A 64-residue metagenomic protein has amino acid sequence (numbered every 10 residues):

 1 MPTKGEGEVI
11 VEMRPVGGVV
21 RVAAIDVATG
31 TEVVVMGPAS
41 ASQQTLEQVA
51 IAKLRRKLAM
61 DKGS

Functional and structural regions predicted by a protein language model:
M1-G5: Negatively charged, low-complexity tracts enriched in Asp/Glu with abundant Ser/Thr
E6-G63: Amphipathic, hydrophobic secondary-structure cores in small proteins
